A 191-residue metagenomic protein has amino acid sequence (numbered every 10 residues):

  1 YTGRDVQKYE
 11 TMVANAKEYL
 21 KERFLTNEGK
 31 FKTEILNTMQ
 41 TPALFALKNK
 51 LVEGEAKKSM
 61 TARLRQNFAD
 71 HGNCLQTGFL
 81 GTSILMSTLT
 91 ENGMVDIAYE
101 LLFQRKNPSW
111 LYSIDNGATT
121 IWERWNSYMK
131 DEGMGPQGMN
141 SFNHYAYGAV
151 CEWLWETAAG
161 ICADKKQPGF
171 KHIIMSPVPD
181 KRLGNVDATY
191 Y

Functional and structural regions predicted by a protein language model:
Y1-M134: Catalytic cores of carbohydrate-active enzymes
T11, N15, D96-Y191: Non-catalytic C-terminal accessory modules of carbohydrate-active enzymes
